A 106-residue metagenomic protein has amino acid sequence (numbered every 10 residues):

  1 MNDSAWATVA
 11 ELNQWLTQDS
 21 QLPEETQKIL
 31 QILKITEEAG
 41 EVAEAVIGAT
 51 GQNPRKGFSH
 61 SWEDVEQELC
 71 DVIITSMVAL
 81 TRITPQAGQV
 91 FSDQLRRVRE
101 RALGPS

Functional and structural regions predicted by a protein language model:
M1-S106: Flexible "arm" and connector segments at domain edges
